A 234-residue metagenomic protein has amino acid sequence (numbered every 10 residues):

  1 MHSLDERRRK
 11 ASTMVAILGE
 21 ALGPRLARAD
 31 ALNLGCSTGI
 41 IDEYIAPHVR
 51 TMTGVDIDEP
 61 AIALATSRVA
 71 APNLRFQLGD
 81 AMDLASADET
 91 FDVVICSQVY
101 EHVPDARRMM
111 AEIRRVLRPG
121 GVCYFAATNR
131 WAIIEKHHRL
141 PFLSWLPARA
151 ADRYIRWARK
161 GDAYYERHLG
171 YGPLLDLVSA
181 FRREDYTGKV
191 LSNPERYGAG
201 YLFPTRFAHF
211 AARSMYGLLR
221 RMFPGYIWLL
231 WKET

Functional and structural regions predicted by a protein language model:
M1-A87, V93-I95, M110, F223-I227: Conserved N-terminal segment of class I S-adenosyl-L-methionine
I40-D42, W131-E135, N193-Y197: Short catalytic/ligand-binding loop motif for oxyanion handling, primarily in non-cytosolic enzymes, centered on
A46-R50, A70, P104, R118 (+1 more regions): Short conserved AdoMet
V93-P104: A short SAM/SAH-binding and catalytic strip from SAM-dependent methyltransferases
R107-V122: A short glycine-rich, Lys/Arg-flanked "PGG" loop and its adjoining helix->strand segment in the class I
V122-A150: Conserved class I S-adenosyl-L-methionine
L140-G172: SAM-dependent methyltransferase
A158, E166-R167, Y171-T234: A C-terminal cap/extension of S-adenosyl-L-methionine-dependent methyltransferases that defines the acceptor-substrate
